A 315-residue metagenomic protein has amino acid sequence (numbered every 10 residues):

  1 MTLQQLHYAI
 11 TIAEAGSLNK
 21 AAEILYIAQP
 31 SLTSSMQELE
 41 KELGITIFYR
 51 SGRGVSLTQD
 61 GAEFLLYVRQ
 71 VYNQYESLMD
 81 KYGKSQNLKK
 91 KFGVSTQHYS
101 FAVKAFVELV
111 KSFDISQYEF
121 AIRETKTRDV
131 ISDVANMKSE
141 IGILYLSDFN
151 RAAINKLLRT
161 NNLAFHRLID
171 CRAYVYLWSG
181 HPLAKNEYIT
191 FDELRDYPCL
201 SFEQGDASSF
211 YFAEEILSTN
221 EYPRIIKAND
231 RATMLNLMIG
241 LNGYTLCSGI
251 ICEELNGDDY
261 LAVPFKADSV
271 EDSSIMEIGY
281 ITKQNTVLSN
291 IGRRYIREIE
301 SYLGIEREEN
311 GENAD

Functional and structural regions predicted by a protein language model:
I10-A28: Short helix-boundary/capping micro-motifs
E40-L57: A short LG(V/I)-centered, amphipathic sequence patch enriched for acidic residue(s) preceding the LG motif
K89-A153: Central regulatory/effector-binding core of bacterial HTH transcription factors
A102-E108, S147, R151, E187-F191 (+3 more regions): Secondary-structure junction motif
A135-E140, Q204-L261: Hydrophobic hinge/microswitch elements
L157-C199: Flexible hinge/capping segments at coil-to-helix
R159-H166, C171, A232-N285: Beta-alpha-beta core module
